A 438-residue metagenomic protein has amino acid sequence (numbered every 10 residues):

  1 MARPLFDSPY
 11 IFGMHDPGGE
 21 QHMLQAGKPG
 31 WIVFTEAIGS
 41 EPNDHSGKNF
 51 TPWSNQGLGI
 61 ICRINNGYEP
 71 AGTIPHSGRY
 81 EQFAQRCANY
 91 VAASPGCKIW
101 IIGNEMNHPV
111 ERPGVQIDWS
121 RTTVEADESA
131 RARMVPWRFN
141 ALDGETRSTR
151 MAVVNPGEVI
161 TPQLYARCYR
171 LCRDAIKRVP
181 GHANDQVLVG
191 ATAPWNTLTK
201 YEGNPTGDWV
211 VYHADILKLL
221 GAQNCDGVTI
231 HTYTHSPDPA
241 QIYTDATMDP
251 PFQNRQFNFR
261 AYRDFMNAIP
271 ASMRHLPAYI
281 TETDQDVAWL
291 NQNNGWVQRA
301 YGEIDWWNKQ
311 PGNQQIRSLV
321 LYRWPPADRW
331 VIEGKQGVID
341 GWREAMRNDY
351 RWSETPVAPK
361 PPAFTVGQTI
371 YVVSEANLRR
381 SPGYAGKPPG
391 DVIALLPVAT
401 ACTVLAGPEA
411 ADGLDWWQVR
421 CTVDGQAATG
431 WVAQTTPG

Functional and structural regions predicted by a protein language model:
M1-S40: Boundary/entry segment of secreted carbohydrate-active catalytic domains
F12-D16, G72-G78: Active-site mouth loops of central-metabolism enzymes
H15-G19, F34-I38, R63-G67, I102-M106 (+6 more regions): Active-site-proximal beta-strand/loop segments in catalytic clefts of secreted hydrolases
D44-G47, T51, Q56-Y68, R79-A84 (+4 more regions): Noncatalytic carbohydrate-binding groove/subsite architecture in carbohydrate-active enzymes
P359-P382, D391-V398, G407-P408, T436-G438: SH3-family beta-barrel domains
L395-T435: SH3/SH3-like beta-barrel superfamily modules
